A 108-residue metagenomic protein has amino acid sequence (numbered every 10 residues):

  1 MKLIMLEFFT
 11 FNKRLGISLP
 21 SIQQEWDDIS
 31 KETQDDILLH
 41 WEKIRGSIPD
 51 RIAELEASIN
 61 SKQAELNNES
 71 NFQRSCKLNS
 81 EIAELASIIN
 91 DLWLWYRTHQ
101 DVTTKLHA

Functional and structural regions predicted by a protein language model:
M1-A53, L94-A108: Long, non-catalytic architectural segments outside compact domain cores
I48, I52-E69, L85, L92: Non-transmembrane amphipathic alpha-helical segments
F72-E84: Short, charged, amphipathic alpha-helical segments
E81, I88-I89, T104: A generic membrane alpha-helix/interface feature
